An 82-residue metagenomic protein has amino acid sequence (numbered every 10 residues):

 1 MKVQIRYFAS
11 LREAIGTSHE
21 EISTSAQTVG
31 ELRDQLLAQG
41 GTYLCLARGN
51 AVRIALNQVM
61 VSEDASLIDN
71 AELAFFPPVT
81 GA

Functional and structural regions predicted by a protein language model:
M1-G81: Ubiquitin-like/PB1-type beta-grasp interaction modules and other compact soluble beta-rich domains
